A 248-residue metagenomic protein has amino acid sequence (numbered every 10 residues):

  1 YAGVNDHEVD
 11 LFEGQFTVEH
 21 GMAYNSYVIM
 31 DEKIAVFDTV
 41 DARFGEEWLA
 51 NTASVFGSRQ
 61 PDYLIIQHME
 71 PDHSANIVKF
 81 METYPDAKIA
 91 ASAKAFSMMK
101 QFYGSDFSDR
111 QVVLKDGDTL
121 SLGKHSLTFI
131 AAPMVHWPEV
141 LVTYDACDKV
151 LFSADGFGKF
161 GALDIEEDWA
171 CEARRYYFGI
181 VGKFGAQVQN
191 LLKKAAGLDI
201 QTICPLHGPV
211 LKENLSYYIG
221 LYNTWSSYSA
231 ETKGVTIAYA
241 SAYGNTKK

Functional and structural regions predicted by a protein language model:
Y1-G3, V36-D38, S126-A132, V150-D155 (+1 more regions): Active-site-proximal beta-strand elements of phosphoester/diester hydrolases
Y1-K33, G220: Zn-dependent metallo-beta-lactamase
I29-E32, L122-G123, D145-C147: Active-site beta-strand termini and strand-to-loop segments that position acidic
E32, R43-A90: Active-site metal-binding motif and surrounding structural segment of the metallo-beta-lactamase
F37-T39, P61-M69, I89-S92, L151-A154 (+1 more regions): Active-site neighborhood of phospho(di)ester-bond hydrolases with catalytic His/Asp-centered motifs
A91-V140, F184-N190: Metallo-beta-lactamase
S126-E213: Metallo-beta-lactamase
S216-K248: N-terminal beta1-alpha1-beta2 submodule of the flavodoxin-like/Rossmannoid cofactor-binding fold
